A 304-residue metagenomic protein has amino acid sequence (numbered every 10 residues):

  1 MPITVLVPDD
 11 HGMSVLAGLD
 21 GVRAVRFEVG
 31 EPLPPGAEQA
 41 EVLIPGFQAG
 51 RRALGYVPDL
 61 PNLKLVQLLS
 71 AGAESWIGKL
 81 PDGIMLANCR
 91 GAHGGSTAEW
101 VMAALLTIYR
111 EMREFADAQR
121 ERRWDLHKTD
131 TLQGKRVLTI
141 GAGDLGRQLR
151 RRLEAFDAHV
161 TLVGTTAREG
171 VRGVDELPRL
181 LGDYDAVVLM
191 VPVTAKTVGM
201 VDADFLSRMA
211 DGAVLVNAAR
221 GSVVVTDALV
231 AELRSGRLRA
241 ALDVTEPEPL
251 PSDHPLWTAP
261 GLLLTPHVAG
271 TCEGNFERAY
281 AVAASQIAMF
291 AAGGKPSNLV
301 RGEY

Functional and structural regions predicted by a protein language model:
M1-P45: N-terminal glycine-/charge-rich "phosphate-binding" loop or analogous flexible N-terminal tail
P2, G83, Q133-V137, G212: Phosphate-coordination loops involved in phosphoryl transfer and adenosine-cofactor binding
G36-E38, V57-L60, L132, L180-Y184 (+2 more regions): A short, aliphatic-rich alpha-helical micro-motif
E41-A116: Phosphate/diphosphate ligand-binding glycine-rich loop within oxidoreductases
L86, G212, A218-Y304: Rossmann-like dinucleotide-binding domain for NAD(H)/NADP(H)
A98-E114, A155-F156, A281-G294: Oxidoreductase and adenylate-handling cofactor-binding alpha/beta cores
F115-Q148, D175: Glycine-rich NAD(P)-binding loop of Rossmann-like domains
H159, T166-P255: Rossmann-like adenosine-cofactor binding region
